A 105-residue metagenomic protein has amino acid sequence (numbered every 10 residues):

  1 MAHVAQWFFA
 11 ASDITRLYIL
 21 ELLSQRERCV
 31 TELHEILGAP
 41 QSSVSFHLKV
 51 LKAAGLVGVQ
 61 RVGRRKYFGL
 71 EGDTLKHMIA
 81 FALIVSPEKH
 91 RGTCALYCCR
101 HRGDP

Functional and structural regions predicted by a protein language model:
M1-H3, G72-P105: Amphipathic alpha-helical dimerization/coiled-coil segments that flank or bridge DNA-binding/regulatory modules
A2-S42, V62-L75: N-terminal helix-turn-helix DNA-binding core of bacterial DNA-binding proteins
E35, K52-A53: Alpha-helical residues within the helix-turn-helix
H47: Residues within the DNA-recognition helix of helix-turn-helix
